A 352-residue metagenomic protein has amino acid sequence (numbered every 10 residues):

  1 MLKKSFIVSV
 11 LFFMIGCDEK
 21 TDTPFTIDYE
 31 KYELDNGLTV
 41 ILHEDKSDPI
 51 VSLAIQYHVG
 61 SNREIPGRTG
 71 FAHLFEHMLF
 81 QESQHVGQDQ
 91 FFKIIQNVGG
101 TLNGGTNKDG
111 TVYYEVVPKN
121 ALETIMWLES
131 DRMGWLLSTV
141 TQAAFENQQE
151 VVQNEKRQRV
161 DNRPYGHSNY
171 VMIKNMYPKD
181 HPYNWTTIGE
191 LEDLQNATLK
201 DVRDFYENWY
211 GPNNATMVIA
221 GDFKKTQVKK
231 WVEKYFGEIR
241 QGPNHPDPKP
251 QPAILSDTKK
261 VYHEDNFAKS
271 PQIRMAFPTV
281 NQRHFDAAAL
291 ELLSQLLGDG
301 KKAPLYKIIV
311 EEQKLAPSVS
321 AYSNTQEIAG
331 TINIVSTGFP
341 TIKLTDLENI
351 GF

Functional and structural regions predicted by a protein language model:
L2-V8: Sec-dependent signal peptide recognition, specifically the positively charged N-region followed immediately by
M14-G16: C-terminal motif of bacterial Sec signal peptides marking the signal peptidase cleavage site
E19-D22, L137, T216-N281: An aromatic/glycine/proline-enriched structural segment found at the starts of mature extracellular/organellar domains
D22-E30, I173-A215, D247-P252, N281 (+1 more regions): Histidine-acidic residue clusters that define the catalytic metal-binding segment of zinc metallopeptidase domains
T23-Q56: Mature N-terminal segment immediately following signal peptide/propeptide cleavage in secreted/periplasmic
H43, D48-E64, G70-L74, Q88-W135 (+4 more regions): M16 family metallopeptidases and their MPP-like homologs
T69-S83: Active-site SXXK
Q96, L136-K156, K224, P243-T258 (+3 more regions): Acidic/histidine-enriched alpha-helical segments
